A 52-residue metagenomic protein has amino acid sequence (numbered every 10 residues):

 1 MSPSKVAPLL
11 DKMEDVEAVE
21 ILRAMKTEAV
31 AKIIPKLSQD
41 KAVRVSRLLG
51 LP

Functional and structural regions predicted by a protein language model:
M1-P52: Hydrophobic packing positions in regular secondary-structure scaffolds
